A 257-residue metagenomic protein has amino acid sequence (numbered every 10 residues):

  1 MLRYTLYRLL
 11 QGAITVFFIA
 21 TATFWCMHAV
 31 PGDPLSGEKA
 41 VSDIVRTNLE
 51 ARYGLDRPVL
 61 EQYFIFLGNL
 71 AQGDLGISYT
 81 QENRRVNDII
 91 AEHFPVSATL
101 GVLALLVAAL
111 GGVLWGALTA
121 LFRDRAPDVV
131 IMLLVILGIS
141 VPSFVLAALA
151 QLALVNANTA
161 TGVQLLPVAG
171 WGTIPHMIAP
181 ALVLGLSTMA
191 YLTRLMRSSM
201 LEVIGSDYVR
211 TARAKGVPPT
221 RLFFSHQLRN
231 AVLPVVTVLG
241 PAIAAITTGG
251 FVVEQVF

Functional and structural regions predicted by a protein language model:
L2-Y4, I90-P127, S143, A169-F257: Alpha-helical transmembrane segments of integral membrane proteins, especially multi-pass inner/plasma-membrane
L9, A13-C26, V102, L106-L114 (+8 more regions): Generic alpha-helical transmembrane segments of integral inner-membrane proteins, especially permease/transport modules
V16-F64, N158-H176: Hydrophobic alpha-helical transmembrane segments of membrane transport/permease proteins and related membrane-embedded
T23-A29, F66-G68, L133-L166, V183-T188 (+1 more regions): Membrane-water interface segments at the C-terminal ends of transmembrane alpha-helices in multi-pass inner-membrane
H28-G37, V41, E82, L118-A126 (+5 more regions): Membrane-interface elements of multi-pass transporters and channels
P31, G54-L55, G68, Q72 (+4 more regions): Residues at helix-coil transition
D56-V113: An internal, D/E-rich "acidic patch" concept
Q72, L146-A147, L201: Alpha-helical transmembrane segments and their lipid-water interface positions in multi-pass membrane proteins
